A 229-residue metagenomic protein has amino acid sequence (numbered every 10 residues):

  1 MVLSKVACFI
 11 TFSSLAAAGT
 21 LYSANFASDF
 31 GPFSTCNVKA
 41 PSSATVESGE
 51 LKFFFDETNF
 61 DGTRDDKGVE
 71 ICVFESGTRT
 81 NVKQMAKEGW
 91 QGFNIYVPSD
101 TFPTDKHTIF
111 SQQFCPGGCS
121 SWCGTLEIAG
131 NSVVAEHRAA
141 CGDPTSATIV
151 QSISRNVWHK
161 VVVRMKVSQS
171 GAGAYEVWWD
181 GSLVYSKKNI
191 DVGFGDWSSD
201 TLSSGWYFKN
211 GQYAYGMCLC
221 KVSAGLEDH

Functional and structural regions predicted by a protein language model:
V2-S4, A17-H159, M165-H229: Low-complexity, Ser/Thr/Pro/Gly-rich disordered linker/stalk regions
K5-L15: Sec-dependent N-terminal signal peptides
